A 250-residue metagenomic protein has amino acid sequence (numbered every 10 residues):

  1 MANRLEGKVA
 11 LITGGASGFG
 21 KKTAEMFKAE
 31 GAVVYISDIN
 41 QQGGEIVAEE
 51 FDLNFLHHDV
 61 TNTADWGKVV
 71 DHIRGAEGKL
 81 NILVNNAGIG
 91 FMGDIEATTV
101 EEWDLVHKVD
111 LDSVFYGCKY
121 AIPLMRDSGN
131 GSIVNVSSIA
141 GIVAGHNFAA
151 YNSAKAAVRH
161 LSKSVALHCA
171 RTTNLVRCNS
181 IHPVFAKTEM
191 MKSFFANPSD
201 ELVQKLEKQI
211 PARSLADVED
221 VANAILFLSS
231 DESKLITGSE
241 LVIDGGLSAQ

Functional and structural regions predicted by a protein language model:
A2, E96, V143, L226 (+1 more regions): Short C-terminal tail/terminal secondary-structure segment of NAD(P)H-dependent dehydrogenase/reductase domains
D94-I95, T99-H107, I133, L202 (+1 more regions): Substrate-binding pocket helix/loop in short-chain dehydrogenase/reductase
V100, S180-P183, Q204-E232, I236 (+1 more regions): C-terminal helical subdomain
C118, A154, S162: Active-site helix of classical SDR
P123, L167-R171, K234: Alpha-helical segment proximal to the catalytic Tyr-Lys
S138: Residue(s) in the substrate-gating loop at a strand-loop-helix junction that position the organic substrate next
A170-R177, I236-G238: Short, small/polar-rich loop/turn modules that mediate ligand/substrate recognition or access, typified
